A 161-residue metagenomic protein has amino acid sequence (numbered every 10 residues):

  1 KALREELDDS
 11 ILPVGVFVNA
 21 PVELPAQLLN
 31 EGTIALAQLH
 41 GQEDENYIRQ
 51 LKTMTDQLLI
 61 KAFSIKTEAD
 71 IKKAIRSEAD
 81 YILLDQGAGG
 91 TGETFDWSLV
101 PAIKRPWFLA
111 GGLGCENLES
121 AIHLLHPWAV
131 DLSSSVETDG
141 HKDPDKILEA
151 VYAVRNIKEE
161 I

Functional and structural regions predicted by a protein language model:
K1-E119: Conserved anion-binding
K1-L7, R49-L51, I122-L124, S133-I161: C-terminal helical cap(s) of enzyme catalytic domains, especially alpha/beta-barrels
Q38-E43, G87-T94, L125-L148: Glycine-rich phosphate-binding active-site loops on the catalytic face of alpha/beta enzymes
